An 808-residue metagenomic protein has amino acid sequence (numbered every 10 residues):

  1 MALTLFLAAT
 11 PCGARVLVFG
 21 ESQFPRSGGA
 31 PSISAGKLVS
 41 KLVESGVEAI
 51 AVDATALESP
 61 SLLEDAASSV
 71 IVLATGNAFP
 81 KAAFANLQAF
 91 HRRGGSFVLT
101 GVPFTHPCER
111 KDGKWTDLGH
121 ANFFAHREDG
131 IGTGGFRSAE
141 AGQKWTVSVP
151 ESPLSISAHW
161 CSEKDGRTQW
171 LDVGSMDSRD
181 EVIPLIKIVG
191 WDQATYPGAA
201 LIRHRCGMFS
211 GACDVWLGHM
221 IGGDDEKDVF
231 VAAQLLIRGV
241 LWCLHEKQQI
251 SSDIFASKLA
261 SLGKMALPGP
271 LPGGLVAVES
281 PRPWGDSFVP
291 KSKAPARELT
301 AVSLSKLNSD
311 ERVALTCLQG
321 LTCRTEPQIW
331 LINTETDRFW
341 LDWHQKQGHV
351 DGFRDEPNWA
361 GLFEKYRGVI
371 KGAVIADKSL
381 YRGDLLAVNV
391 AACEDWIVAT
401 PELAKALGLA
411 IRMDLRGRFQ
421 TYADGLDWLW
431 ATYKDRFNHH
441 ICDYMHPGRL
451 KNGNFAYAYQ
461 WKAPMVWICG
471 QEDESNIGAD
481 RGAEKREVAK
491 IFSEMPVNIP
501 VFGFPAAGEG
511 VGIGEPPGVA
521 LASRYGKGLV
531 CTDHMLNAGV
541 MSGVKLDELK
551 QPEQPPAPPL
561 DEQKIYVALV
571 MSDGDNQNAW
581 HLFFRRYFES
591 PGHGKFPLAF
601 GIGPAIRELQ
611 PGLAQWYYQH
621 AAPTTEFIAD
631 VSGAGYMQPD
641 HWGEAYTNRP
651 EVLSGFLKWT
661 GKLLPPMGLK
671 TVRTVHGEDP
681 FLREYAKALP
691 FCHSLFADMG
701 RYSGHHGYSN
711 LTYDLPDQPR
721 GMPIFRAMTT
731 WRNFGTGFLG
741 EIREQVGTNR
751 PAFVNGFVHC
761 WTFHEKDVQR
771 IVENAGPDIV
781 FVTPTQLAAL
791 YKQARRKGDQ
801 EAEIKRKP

Functional and structural regions predicted by a protein language model:
M1-A8: Bacterial N-terminal signal peptides
R15-F19, F24, G29, G36-E44 (+7 more regions): Extracellular ligand-binding/catalytic regions of CAZymes and related secreted enzymes and adhesion modules
R15-F19, F24-G113: Helical hinge/lid and interdomain linker segments adjacent to catalytic or ligand-binding clefts that mediate domain
A78-K164, A392-A404, G408: A glycine-rich, often tryptophan-bearing local segment used as a flexible ligand/cofactor-contacting loop or short
R127, G132-K227: Catalytic beta-strand/loop cores that center a nucleophilic Ser/Cys/Thr and support acyl-enzyme chemistry
L259-V540: Preference for solvent-exposed, low-hydrophobicity sequence contexts
R486-G503, V567, M571-K595, A605 (+1 more regions): Catalytic grooves of carbohydrate-active enzymes
M535-Y618: Active-site beta->alpha N-cap acidic-glycine motif
